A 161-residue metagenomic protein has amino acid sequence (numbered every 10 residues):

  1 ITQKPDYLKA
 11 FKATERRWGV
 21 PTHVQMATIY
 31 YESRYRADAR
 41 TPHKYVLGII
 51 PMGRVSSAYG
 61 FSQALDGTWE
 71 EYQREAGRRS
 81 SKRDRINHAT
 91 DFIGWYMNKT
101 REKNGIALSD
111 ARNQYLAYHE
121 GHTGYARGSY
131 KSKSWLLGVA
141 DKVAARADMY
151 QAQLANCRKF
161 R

Functional and structural regions predicted by a protein language model:
I1-R161: Catalytic glycan-binding domains that act on GlcNAc-containing polysaccharides
